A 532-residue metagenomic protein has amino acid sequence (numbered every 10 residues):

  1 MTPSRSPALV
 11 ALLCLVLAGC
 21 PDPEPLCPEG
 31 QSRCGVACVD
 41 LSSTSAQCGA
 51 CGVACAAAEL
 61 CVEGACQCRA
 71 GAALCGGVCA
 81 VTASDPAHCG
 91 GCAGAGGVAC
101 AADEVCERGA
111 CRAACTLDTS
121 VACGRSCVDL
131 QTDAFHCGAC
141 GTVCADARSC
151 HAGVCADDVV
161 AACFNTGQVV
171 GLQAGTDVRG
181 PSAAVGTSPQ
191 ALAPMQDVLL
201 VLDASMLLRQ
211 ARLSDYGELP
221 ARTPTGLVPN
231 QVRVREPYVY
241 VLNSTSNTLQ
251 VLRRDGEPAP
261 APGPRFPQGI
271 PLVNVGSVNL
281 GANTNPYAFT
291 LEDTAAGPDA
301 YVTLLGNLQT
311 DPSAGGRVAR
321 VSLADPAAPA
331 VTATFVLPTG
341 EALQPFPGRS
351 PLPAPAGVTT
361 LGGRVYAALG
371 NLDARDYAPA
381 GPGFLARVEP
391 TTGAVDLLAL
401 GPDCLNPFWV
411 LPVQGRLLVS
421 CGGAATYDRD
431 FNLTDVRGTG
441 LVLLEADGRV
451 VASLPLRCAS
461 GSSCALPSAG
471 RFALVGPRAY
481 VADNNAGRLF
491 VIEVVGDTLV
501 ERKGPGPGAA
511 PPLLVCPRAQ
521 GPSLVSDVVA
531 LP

Functional and structural regions predicted by a protein language model:
M1-V10: Bacterial N-terminal signal peptides that target proteins for export
V16-G19: C-terminal motif of bacterial Sec signal peptides marking the signal peptidase cleavage site
P21-D157: Cysteine-rich modules of extracellular adhesion/ECM and protease-associated proteins
P23, H151-P532: Predominantly soluble domains enriched in secretory-pathway, periplasmic, or organellar proteins
